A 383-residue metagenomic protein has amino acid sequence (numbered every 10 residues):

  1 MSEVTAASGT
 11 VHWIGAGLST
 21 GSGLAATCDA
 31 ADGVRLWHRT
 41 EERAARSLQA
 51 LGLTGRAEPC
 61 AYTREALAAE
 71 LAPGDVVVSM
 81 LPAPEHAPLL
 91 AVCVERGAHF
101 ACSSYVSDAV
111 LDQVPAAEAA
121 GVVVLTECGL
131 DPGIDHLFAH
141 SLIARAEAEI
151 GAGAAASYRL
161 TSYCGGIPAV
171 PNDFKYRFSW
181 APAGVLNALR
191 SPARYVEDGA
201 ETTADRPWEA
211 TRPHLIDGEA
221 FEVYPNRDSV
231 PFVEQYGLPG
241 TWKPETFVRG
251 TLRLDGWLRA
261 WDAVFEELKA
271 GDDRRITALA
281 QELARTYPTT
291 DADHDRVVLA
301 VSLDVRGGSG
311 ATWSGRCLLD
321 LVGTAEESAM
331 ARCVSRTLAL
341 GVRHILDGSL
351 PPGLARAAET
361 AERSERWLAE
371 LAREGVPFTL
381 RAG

Functional and structural regions predicted by a protein language model:
E3, S8, R145-G383: C-terminal catalytic/substrate-binding lobe primarily of soluble NAD(P)-dependent oxidoreductases
V11-A16: Conserved N-terminal Rossmann-fold NAD(P)-binding element of oxidoreductases
L18-S22: Hydrophobic/small residue at the entry helix of a nucleotide-binding pocket
A31-L48: NAD(P)-binding Rossmann-fold cofactor-contacting core
G52-R64: Rossmann-fold cofactor-recognition segment
A66, V76-V92, S107-D108: Beta-loop-alpha module in the N-terminal Rossmann-like domain of NAD(P)-dependent dehydrogenases, especially those
V92-V110: ADP-ribose/adenylate-binding Rossmann-like module
S104-T126: Rossmann-fold NAD(P)-binding glycine/threonine-rich loop
